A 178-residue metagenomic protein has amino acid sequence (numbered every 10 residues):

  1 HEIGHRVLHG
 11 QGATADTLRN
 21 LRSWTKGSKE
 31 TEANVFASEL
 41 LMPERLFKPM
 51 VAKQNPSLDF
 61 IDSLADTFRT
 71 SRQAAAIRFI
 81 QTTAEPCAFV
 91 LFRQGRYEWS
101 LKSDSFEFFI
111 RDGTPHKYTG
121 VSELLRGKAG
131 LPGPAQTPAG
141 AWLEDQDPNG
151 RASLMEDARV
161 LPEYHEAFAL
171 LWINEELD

Functional and structural regions predicted by a protein language model:
I3-D178: Active-site hotspot residues in diverse enzymes, especially metal/ion-binding acidic/histidine motifs
